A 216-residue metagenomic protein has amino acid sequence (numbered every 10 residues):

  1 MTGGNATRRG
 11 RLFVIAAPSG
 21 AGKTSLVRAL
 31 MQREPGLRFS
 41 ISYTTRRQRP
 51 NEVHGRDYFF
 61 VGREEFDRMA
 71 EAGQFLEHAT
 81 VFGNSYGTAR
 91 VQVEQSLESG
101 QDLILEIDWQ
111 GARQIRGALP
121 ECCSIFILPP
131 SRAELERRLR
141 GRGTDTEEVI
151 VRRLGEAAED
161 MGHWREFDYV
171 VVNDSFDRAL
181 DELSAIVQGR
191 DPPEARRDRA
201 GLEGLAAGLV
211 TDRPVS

Functional and structural regions predicted by a protein language model:
M1-F13, P35: Extreme N-terminal, non-catalytic leader segments that precede Walker-type/kinase nucleotide-binding cores
T2, T144-D145, E159-S216: NTP-dependent small-molecule kinase module
A16-P18: P-loop (Walker A) phosphate-binding loop of NTP-binding proteins
K23: Conserved lysine of the Walker
L26-V27: Post-Walker A alpha-helix
M31-S40: Post-Walker A helix-loop "phosphate-sensing" segment adjacent to the P-loop in P-loop NTPases
S42-L103, W109-R113: ATP-dependent small-molecule kinase phosphotransfer cores that center on conserved nucleotide phosphate-binding segments
L103-D108, G117-G141, V172-N173: Conserved phosphate-donor/acceptor-positioning beta-strand/loop module used by diverse small-molecule
